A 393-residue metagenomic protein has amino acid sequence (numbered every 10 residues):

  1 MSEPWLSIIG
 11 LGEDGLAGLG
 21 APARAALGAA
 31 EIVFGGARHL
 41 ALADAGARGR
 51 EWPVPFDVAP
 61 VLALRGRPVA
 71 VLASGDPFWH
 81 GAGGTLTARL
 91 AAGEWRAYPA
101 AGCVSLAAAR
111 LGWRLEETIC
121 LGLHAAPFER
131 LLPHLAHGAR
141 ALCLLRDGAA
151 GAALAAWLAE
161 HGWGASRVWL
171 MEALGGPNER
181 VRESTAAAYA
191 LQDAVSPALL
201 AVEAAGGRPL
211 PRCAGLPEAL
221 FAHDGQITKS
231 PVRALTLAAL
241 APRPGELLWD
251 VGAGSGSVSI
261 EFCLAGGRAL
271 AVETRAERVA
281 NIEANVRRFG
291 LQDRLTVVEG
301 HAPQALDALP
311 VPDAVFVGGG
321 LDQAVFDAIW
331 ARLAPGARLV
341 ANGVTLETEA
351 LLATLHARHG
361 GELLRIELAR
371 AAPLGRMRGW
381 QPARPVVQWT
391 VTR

Functional and structural regions predicted by a protein language model:
M1-L106, G266, E273, T296-A308: Class I S-adenosyl-L-methionine
S2-G10, A21-A25, R67-V69, G138-G225 (+2 more regions): A contiguous loop/helix-start segment that scaffolds small-molecule binding in enzyme catalytic cores
G75-G138, E299, P303-Q304, A357-R378 (+1 more regions): Class I SAM-dependent methyltransferase SAM-binding "motif I" and its flanking Rossmann-like core
I227-P244: Conserved alpha-helix/loop element of class I SAM-dependent methyltransferases that forms part of the SAM/SAH-binding
G245-G254: Conserved class I S-adenosyl-L-methionine
S255-G267: Conserved SAM-binding loop of SAM-dependent methyltransferases across substrates and taxa, primarily the Class I
V272-A314: S-adenosyl-L-methionine
A328-V387: C-terminal substrate-binding/active-site "lid" region of AdoMet-derived donor-dependent transferases
